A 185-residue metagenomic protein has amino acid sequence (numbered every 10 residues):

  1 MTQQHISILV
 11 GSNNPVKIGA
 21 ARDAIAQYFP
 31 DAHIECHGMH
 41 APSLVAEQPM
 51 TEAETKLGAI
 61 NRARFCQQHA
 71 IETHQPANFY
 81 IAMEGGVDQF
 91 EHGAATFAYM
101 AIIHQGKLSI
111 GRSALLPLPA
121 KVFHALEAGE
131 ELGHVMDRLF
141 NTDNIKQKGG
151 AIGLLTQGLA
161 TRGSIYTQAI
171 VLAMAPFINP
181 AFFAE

Functional and structural regions predicted by a protein language model:
M1-Q75: N-terminal polybasic phosphate/anion-binding patch
E47-E185: Anionic-ligand binding patches
